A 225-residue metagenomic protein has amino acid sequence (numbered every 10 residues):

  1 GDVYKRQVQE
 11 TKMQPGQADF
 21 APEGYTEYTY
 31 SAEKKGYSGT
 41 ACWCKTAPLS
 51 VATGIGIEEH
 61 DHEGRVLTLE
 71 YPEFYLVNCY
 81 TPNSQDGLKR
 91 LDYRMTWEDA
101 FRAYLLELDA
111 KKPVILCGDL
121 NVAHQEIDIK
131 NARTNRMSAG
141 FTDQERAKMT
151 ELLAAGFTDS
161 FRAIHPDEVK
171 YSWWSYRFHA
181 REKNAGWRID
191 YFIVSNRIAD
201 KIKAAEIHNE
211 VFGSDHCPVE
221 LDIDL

Functional and structural regions predicted by a protein language model:
G1-Y4: Short, small-residue-biased leader/transition segments that mark boundaries at the very start of proteins
T11, L120, C217: Active-site metal-binding loops of divalent metal-dependent hydrolases
K12, Q17-S84: Structured beta-strand-rich core segments of catalytic domains in phosphoester-bond hydrolases
T26, W97-A185, I189: Metal-dependent phosphoesterases centered on the DNase I-like endonuclease/exonuclease/phosphatase
K35-V51, E168, H179-D200: Conserved beta strand-loop-helix elements of the APE1-like EEP
I55-G56, D159-E168, A205-N209: Acidic carboxylate-rich catalytic motifs and surrounding loops in phosphoryl-/glycosyl-chemistry enzymes
G56-I57, T81-E98, R133-M137: Surface-exposed cleft-lining segments at the edges of enzyme active sites
E206-L225: Surface polyanion/phosphate-binding segment centered on an Asp-His-Pro turn
